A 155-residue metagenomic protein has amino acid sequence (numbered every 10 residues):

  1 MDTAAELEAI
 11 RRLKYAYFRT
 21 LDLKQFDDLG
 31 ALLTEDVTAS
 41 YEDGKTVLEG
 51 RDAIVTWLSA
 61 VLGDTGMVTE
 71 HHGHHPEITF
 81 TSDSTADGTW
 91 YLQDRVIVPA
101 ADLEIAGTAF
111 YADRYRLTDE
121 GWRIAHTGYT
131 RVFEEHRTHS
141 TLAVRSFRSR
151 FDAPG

Functional and structural regions predicted by a protein language model:
M1-L23, D27-A31, E35: Short, low-complexity N-terminal intrinsically disordered segments enriched in polar/charged residues
A5, T46-E49, L103: A structural signal for alpha-helical segments
A9, Q25, G30-A31, T46 (+3 more regions): Low-complexity, compositionally biased segments
F26-L92: A solvent-exposed, acidic/Ser-Thr-rich amphipathic alpha-helical stretch
L62-G155: A beta-strand edge to alpha-helix "cap/lid" segment located at domain peripheries
